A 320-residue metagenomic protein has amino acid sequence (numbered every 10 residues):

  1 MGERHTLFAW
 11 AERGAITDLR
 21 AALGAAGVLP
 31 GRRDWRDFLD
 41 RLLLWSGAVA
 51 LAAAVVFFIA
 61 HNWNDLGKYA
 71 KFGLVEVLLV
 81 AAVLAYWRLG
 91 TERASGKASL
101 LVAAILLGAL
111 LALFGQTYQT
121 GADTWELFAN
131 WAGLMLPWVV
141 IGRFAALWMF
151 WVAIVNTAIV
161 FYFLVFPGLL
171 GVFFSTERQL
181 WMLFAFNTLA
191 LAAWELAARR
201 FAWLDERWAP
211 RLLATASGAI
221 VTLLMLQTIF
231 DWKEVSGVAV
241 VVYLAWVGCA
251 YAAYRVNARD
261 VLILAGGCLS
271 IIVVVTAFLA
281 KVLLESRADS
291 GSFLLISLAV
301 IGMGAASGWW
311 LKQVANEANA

Functional and structural regions predicted by a protein language model:
M1-A320: Alpha-helical multi-pass membrane segments and their bilayer interfacial helix-loop junctions
